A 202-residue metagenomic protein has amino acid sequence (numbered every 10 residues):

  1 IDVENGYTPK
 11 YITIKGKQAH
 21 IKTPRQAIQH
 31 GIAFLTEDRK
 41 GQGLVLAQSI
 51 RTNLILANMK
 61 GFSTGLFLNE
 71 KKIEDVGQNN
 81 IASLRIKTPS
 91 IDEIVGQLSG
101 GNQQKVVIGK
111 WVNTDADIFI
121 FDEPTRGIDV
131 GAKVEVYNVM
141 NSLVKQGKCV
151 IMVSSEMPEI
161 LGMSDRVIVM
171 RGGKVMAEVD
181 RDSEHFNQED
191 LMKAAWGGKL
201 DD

Functional and structural regions predicted by a protein language model:
I1-D202: Glycine-rich phosphate-binding loops of nucleotide-dependent enzymes
